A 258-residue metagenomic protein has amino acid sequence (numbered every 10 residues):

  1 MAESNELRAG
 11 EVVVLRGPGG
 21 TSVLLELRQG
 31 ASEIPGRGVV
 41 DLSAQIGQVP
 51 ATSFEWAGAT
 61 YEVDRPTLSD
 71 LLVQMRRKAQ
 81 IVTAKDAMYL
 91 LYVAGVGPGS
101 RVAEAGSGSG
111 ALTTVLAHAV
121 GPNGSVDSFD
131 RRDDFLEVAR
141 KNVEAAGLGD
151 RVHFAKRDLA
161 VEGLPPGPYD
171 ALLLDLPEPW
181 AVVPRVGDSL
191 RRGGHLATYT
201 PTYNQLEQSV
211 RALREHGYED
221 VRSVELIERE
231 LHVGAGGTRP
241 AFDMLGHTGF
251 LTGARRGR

Functional and structural regions predicted by a protein language model:
M1-R65: N-terminal auxiliary segments of SAM/dcSAM-dependent transferases
S4-N5, Q74-A87: Conserved SAM-binding loop and adjacent beta-strand
G97-G108: Conserved class I S-adenosyl-L-methionine
S109-P122: Conserved SAM-binding loop of SAM-dependent methyltransferases across substrates and taxa, primarily the Class I
V120-G121, L148, L190-G194: Helix-to-beta-strand junctions that scaffold the AdoMet/dcAdoMet cofactor pocket in Class I SAM-dependent enzymes
N123-D127: Short beta-strand element of Class I
F129-P179: S-adenosyl-L-methionine
W180-F250: C-terminal substrate-binding/active-site "lid" region of AdoMet-derived donor-dependent transferases
